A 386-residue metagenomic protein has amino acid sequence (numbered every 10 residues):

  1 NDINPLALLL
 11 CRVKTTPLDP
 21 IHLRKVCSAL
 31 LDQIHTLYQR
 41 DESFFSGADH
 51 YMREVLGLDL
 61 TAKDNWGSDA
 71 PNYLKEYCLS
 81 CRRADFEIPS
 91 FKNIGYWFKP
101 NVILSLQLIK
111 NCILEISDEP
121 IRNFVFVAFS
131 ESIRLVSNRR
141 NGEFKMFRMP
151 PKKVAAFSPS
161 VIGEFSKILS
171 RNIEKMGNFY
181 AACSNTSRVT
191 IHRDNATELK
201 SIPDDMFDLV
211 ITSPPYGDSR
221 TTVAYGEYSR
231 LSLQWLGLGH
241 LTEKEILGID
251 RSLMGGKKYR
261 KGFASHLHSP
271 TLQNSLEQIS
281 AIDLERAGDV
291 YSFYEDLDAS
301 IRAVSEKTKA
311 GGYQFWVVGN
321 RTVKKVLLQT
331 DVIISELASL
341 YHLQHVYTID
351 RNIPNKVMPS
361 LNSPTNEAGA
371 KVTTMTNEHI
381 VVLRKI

Functional and structural regions predicted by a protein language model:
I3-P270, E277, G319, L327-D331 (+3 more regions): Nucleic-acid modification enzymes, centered on SAM-dependent nucleic-acid methyltransferases
I279-Y291: Surface-exposed cleft-lining segments at the edges of enzyme active sites
Y291, V323-V326: A generic structural signal for short coil/turn motifs at secondary-structure boundaries
D298-A310: A short glycine-rich, Lys/Arg-flanked "PGG" loop and its adjoining helix->strand segment in the class I
K309, T365-I386: Core SAM-dependent methyltransferase catalytic element
L343-H345: Membrane-embedded alpha-helical bundles of multi-pass transporters/translocases, especially carrier/permease families
